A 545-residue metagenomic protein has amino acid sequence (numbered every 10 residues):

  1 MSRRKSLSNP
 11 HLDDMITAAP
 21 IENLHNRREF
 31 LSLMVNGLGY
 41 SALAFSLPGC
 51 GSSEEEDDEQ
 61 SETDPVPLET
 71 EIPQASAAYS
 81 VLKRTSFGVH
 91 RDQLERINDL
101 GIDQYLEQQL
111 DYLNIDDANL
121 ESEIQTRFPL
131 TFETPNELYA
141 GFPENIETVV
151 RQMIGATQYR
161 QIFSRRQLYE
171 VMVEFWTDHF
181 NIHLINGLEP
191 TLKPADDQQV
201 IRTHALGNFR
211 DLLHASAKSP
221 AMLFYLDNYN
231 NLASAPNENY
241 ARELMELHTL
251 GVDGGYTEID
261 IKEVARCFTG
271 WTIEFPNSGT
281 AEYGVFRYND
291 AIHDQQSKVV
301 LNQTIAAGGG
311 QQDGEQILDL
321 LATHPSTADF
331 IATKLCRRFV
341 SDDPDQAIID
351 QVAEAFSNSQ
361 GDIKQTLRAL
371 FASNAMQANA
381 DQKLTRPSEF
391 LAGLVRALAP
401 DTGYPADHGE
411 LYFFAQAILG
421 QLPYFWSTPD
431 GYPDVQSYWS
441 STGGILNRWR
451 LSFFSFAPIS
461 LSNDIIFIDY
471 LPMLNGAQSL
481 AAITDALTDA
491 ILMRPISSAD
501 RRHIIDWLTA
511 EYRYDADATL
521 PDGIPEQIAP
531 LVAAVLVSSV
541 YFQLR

Functional and structural regions predicted by a protein language model:
M1-K5, D58-A118, S122, R545: Extracytoplasmic/lumenal soluble domains of exported proteins with redox or metal-associated functions
M1-S32, N36, A44: N-terminal secretory signal peptides
M15-A18, A44-L68: Bacterial Sec-dependent N-terminal signal peptides
L38-A42, S86, N114, F180 (+7 more regions): Short alpha-helix boundary/capping elements
A42-S52, P405, G409, Q543: Short hydrophobic alpha-helical membrane-anchoring segments
T70-Q74, Y79-R91, H324, A328 (+2 more regions): Flexible, low-complexity segments enriched for small/polar residues
R91-P194, V200: N-terminal accessory alpha/beta regions
E189-D401: Active-site substrate-binding loop specific to GH73 endo-beta-N-acetylglucosaminidase modules in bacterial autolysins
